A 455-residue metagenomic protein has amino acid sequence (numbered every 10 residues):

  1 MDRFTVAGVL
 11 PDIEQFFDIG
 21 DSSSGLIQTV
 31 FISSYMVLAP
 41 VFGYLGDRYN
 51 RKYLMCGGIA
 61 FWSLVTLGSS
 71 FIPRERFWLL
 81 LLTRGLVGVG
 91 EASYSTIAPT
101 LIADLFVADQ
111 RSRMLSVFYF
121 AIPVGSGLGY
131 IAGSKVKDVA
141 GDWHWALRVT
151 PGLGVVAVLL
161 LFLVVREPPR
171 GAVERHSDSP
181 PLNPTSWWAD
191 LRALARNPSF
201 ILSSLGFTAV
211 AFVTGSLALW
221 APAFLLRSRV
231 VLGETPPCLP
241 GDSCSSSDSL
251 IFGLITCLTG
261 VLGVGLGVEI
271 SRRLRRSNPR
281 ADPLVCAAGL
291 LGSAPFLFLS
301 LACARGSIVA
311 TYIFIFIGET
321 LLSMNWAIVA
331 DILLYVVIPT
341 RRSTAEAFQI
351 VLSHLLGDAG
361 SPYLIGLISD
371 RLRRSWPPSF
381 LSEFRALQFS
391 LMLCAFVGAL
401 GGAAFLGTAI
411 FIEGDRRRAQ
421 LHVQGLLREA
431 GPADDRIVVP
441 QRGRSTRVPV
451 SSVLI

Functional and structural regions predicted by a protein language model:
V6-A7, N197-G265, L322-A330, G357-G366: Extracytoplasmic gate region of multi-pass secondary transporters
V37-F77: Conserved MFS/SLC helix-loop-helix module at the cytosolic interface between two early adjacent transmembrane helices
Y53-G68, D282-F298: Structural signature of the two symmetry-related core transmembrane helices
S70-T83, L299-F314: Helix-loop junctions at membrane interfaces in 12-TM secondary transporters
T83-P123: Cytoplasmic helix-loop-helix junction between adjacent transmembrane helices in 12-TM secondary transporters
F118-E167: Helix-loop-helix hairpin linking two adjacent transmembrane segments in secondary transporters
W145-L163, Q388-G407: Symmetry-related core transmembrane helices of the 12-TM Major Facilitator Superfamily/SLC fold
G171-S204, L239, E429-P432: Juxtamembrane intracellular "pre-TM" segments in multi-pass secondary transporters
